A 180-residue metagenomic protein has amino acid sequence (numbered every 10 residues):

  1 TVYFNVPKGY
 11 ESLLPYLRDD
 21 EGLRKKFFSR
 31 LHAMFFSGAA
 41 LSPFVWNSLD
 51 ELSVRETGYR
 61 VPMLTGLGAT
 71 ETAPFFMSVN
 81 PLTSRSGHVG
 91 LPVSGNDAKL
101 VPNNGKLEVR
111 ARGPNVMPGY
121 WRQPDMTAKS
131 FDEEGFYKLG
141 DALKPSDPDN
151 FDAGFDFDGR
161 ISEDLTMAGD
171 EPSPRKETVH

Functional and structural regions predicted by a protein language model:
T1, Y16, S173-V179: ATP-dependent adenylate-forming carboxylate-activation enzymes
T1-K106: Conserved adenylate-forming
V2, G66, L100, F157 (+2 more regions): Conserved SAM-binding loop
L23-K25, A128, V179: Short hydrophobic/charged patches on amphipathic alpha-helices used for structural packing and interfaces
T72, M117, R175: Glycine-rich phosphate/pyrophosphate-binding beta-alpha loops
L107-P172: Conserved ATP-binding/catalytic segment of the ANL
